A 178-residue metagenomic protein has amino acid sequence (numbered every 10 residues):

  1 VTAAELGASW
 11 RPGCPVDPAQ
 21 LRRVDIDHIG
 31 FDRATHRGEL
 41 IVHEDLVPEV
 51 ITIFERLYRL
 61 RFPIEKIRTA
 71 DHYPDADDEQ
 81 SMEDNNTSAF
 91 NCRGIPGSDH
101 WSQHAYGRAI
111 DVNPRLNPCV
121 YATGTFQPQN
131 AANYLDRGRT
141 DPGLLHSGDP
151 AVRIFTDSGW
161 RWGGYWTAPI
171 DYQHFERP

Functional and structural regions predicted by a protein language model:
V1-S9, C14-V16: N-terminal low-complexity, Pro/Thr/Ser-rich intrinsically disordered segments that act as propeptides or flexible
V16-A19, E83, Q103-A105, A168: A generic structural signal for short, non-catalytic loop/turn and secondary-structure boundary residues
V16-M82: Active-site acidic/histidine clusters and adjacent loop/turn architecture that either coordinate catalytic ions
R22-V24, N86, R108: A generic secondary-structure signal marking the coil-to-beta-strand transition
I26, I53, F90, I110-V112: Long, contiguous hydrophobic alpha-helical segments, chiefly transmembrane helices and signal peptides
D77-A105: Active-site-adjacent substructure of cysteine-protease-like catalytic cores
G94-W101, Y106-P178: Catalytic cores and adjacent binding grooves of peptidoglycan-active enzymes
